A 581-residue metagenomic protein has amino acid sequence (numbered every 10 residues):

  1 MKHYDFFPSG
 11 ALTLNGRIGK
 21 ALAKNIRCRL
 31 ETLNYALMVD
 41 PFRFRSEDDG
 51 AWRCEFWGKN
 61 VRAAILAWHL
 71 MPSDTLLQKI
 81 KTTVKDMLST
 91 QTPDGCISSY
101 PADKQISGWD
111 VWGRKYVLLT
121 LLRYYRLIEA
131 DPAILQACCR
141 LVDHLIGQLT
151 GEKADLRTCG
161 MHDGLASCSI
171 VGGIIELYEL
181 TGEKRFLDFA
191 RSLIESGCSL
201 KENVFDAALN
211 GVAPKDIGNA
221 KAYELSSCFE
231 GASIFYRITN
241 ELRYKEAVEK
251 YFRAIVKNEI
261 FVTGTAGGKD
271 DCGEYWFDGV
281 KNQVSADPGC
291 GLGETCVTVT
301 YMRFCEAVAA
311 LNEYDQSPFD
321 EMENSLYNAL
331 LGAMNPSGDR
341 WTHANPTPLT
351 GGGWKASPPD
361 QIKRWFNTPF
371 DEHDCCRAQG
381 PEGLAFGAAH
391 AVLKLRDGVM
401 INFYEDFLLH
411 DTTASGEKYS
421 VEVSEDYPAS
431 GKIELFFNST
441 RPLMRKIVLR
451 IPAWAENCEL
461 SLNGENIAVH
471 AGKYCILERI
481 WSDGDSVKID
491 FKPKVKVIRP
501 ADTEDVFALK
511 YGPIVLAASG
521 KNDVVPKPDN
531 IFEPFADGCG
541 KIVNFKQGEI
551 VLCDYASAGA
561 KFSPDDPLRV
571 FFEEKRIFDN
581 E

Functional and structural regions predicted by a protein language model:
M1-F56, D74-S98, P132, R191: Low-complexity, Ser/Thr/Pro/Gly-enriched N-terminal "stalk/linker" regions
H3, P41-W57, S98-V117, T150-C168 (+4 more regions): Solvent-exposed loop and edge beta-strand segments that line ligand/cofactor-binding and catalytic clefts
G10, I18, N60-D74, Y116-D131 (+7 more regions): Well-ordered alpha-helical scaffold segments within catalytic/enzyme domains
S46-E47, A67-V204: Extended ligand-binding groove/face enriched in aromatic
A190, V248, D320-F436, H470 (+2 more regions): C-terminal beta-rich recognition modules with glycine/proline-rich loops and embedded aromatic residues
R237-N258, D287-D339: Catalytic-core region of carbohydrate-active enzymes that cleave or remodel glycosidic bonds
P442-L462: Beta-strand-rich binding/interaction modules
E465-A471: Short beta-strand segments within Ig-like beta-sandwich modules, predominantly Fibronectin type-III
